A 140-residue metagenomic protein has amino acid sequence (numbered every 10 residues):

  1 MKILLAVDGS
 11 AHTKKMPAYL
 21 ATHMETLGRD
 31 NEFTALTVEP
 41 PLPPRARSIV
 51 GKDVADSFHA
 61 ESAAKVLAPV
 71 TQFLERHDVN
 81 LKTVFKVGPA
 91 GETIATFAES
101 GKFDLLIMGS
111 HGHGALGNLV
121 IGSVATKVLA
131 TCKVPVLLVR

Functional and structural regions predicted by a protein language model:
M1-K2, R140: Absolute protein N-terminus
K2-K52: Small/aliphatic-rich secondary-structure junction motif
K15, T93, A115: Phosphate- and divalent-cation-binding pockets in alpha/beta enzyme and binding domains that engage nucleotide-derived
T34-L36, K82-K86, L137: General small-molecule cofactor/ligand-binding pocket signal
D53-K65: A short acidic, glycine-rich active-site loop that binds or catalyzes chemistry on phosphate/adenosine moieties
Q72-L106: Structural beta-alpha unit
T96-R140: Gly/Ser-rich helix-loop-strand patches that form or flank binding pockets for ribonucleotide-derived cofactors
